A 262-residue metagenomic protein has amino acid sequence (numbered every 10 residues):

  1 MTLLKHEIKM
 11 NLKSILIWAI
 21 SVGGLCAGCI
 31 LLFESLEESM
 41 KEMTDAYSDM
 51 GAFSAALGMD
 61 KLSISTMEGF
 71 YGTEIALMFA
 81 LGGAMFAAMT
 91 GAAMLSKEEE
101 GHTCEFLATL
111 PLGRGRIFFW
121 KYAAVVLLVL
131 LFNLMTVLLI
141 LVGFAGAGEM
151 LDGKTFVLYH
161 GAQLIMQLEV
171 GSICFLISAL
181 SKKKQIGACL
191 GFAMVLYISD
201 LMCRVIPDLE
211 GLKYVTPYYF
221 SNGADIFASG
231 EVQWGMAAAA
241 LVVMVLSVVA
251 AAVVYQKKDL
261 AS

Functional and structural regions predicted by a protein language model:
M1-V22: Aromatic- and glycine-rich beta-strand/loop motifs that create alpha-glucan
N11-S14, G28-E68, A188-S262: Terminal transmembrane helical anchor/hairpin motif
G23, I30-L31, E68-A76, F119-F175 (+1 more regions): Secretory targeting signals
Y71-S96: Long, hydrophobic alpha-helical segments
A87-G91, L139, S172-I173, P217 (+1 more regions): Hydrophobic/aromatic residues in alpha-helical transmembrane segments
A88-A108, Y122: Transmembrane helix boundary and interhelical loop/hinge segments in multi-pass membrane proteins
R114-G115: Alpha-helix N-cap/start motif
